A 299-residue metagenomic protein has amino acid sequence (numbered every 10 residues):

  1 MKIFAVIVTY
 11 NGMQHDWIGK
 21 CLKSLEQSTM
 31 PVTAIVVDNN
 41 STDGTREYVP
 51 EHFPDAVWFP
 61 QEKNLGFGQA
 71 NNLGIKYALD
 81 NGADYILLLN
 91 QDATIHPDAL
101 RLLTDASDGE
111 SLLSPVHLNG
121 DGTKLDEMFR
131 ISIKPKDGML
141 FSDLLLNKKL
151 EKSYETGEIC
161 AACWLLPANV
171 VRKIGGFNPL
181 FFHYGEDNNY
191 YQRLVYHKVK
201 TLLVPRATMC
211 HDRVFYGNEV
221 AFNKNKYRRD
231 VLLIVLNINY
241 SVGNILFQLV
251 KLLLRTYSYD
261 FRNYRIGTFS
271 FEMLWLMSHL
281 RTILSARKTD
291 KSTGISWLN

Functional and structural regions predicted by a protein language model:
K23-V32: Short, acidic, metal-binding catalytic loop of nucleotide-sugar glycosyltransferases
S24, D38-R46, K63, A93: A conserved acidic beta->alpha catalytic loop
Q61-N81: Glycine-rich, basic loop-to-helix element that forms the pyrophosphate-binding segment of sugar-nucleotide handling
A83-T94: Short beta-strand-to-loop acidic/aromatic patch adjacent to the donor-nucleotide binding site
H96-M128: Conserved donor NDP-sugar-binding/catalytic core segment of glycosyltransferases
I133-G157: Short, flexible, basic/aromatic active-site loop/helix in glycosyltransferases
G157-G175, L180-T208: A short, conserved alpha-helix in the catalytic core of glycosyltransferases
N223-N299: Non-catalytic, C-terminal membrane-associated alpha-helical segments of glycosyltransferases
